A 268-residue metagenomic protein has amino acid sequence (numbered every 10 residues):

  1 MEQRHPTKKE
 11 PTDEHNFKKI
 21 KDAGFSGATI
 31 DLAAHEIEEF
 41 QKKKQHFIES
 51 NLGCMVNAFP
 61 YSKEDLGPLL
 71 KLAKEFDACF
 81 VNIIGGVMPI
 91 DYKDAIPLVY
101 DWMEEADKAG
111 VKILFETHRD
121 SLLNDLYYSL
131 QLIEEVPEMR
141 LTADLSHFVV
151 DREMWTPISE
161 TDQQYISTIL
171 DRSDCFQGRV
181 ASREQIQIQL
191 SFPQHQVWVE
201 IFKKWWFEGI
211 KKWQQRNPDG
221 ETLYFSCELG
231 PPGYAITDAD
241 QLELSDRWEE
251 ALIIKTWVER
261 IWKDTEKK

Functional and structural regions predicted by a protein language model:
M1-K74, A78, T256-K268: N-terminal pre-domain/capping segments
M1-R4, A28-I30, L52-A58, V81-I83 (+4 more regions): Hydrophobic faces of well-ordered beta-strands that scaffold small-molecule active sites in alpha/beta enzyme cores
D13-K18, F40-K44, L66-K71, I96-M103 (+3 more regions): Generic structural signal for well-ordered alpha-helices, preferentially at hydrophobic/aromatic core positions
G53-L141, V150: Active-site acidic/histidine proton-transfer and metal-coordination neighborhood in alpha/beta enzyme cores
K108-P193: Acidic/histidine-rich catalytic cores of soluble enzymes
T161-Q164, W198-D219: A short, acidic, amphipathic alpha-helical segment used as a generic capping/interface helix at domain edges
V180-S191, G220-D240: Active-site clefts of carbohydrate-active enzymes
G230-K268: Aromatic-rich peripheral "rim/lid" segments of glycoside hydrolase catalytic domains that contact and position glycan
